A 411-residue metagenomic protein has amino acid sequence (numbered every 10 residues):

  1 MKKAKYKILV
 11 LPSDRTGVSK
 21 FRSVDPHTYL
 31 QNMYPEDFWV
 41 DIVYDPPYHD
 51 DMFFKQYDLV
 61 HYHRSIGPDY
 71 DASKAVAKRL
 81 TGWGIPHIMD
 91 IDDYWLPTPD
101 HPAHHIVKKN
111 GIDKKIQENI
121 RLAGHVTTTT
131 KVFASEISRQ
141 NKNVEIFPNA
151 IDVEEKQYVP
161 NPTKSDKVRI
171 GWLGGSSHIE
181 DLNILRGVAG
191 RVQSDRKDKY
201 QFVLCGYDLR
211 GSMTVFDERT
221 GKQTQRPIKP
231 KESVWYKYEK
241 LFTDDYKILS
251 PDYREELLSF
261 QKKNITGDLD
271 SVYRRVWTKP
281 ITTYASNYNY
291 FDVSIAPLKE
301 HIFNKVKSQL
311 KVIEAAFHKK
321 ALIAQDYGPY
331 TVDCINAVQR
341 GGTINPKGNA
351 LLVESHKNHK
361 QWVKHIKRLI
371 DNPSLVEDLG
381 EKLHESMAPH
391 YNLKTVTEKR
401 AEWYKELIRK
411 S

Functional and structural regions predicted by a protein language model:
M1-P68, V215: N-terminal pre-catalytic "stem/leader" segment of glycosyltransferase-like enzymes
D14-Y29, D152-Y158, T163-N289: Conserved catalytic-core segment of nucleotide-activated headgroup transferases in glycan assembly
H27, I88-I116, D166, G221-T224: Acceptor-binding helix/loop patch of EC 2.4 sugar-transfer enzymes, predominantly nucleotide-sugar-dependent
K78-G82, I106-H125: Membrane-proximal helix-turn-helix segments that form the acceptor-binding/catalytic region of lipid-linked
R121-Y158: Donor nucleotide-sugar binding/catalytic pocket of nucleotide-sugar-dependent glycosyltransferases
W277-Y288, D292-F317, I323-N336, G342-I344: Nucleotide-sugar-dependent
T331-K367: Change "using UDP/GDP/dTDP sugars" to "using nucleotide sugars
R368, L375-H390, K399-E402: A short, well-ordered alpha-helix in the C-terminal region of glycosyltransferases
